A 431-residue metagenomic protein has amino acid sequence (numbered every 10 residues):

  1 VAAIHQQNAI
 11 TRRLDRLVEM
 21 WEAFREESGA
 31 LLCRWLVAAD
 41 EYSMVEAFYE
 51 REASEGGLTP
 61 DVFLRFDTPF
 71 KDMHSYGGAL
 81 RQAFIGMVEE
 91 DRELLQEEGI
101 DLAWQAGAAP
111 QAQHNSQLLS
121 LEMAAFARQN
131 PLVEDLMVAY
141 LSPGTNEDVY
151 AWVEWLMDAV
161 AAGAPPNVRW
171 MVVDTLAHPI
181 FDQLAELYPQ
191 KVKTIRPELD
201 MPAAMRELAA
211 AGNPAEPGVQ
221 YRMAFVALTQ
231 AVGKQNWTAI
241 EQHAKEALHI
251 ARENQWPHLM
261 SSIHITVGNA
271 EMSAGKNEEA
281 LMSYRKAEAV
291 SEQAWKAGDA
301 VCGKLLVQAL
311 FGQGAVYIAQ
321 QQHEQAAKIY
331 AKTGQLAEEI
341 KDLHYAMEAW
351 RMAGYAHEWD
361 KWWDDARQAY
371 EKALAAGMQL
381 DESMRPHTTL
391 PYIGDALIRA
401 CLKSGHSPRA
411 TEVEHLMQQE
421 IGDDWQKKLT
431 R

Functional and structural regions predicted by a protein language model:
V1-F126, E198-E207: Extended, compositionally biased accessory segments flanking or bridging domains
A30, H178-Y188, K193-M201, Q230-A239 (+1 more regions): Short, charge-rich, low-complexity alpha-helical interaction segments
Y49-E52, E154-V160: Short, non-transmembrane amphipathic alpha-helical segments
Y76-G77, A83, D182, P189-V219: C-terminal helix of von Willebrand factor
M123-R128, W152-W155: Leucine-rich repeat
R128-M137: Short basic/glycine-enriched coil/helix segment immediately N-terminal to the Walker B
L136-V153, V160-R196: Sensor-1/coupling segment of RecA-like P-loop NTPase cores
E216-R431: Extended amphipathic alpha-helical coiled-coil/heptad-repeat regions
